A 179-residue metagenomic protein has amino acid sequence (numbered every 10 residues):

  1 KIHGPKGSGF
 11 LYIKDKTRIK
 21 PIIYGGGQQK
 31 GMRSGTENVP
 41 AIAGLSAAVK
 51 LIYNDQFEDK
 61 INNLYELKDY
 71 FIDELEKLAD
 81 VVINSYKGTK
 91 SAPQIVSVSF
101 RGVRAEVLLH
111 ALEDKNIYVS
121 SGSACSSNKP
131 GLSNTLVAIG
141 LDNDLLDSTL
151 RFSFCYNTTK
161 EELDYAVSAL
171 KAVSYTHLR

Functional and structural regions predicted by a protein language model:
K1-A47: Active-site PLP attachment segment
P5, V39-I42, K68, I72 (+4 more regions): A general structural signal for well-ordered alpha-helical segments in protein cores
A48-Q56, F71-E74, L78, V103 (+3 more regions): Change "in soluble alpha/beta enzymes" to "in soluble alpha/beta proteins
V49-D73, V82-A92: Structural signature of PLP-dependent enzymes
N84-R101, C155: A short beta-alpha structural unit
V96-R151: Conserved C-terminal alpha-helix-loop-beta "cap" of PLP-dependent enzymes that closes/shapes the active-site mouth
V103-L108, T158-Y165: Short, conserved charged micro-motifs
T176-H177: Conserved small/polar residues in nucleotide/adenosyl-binding loops
